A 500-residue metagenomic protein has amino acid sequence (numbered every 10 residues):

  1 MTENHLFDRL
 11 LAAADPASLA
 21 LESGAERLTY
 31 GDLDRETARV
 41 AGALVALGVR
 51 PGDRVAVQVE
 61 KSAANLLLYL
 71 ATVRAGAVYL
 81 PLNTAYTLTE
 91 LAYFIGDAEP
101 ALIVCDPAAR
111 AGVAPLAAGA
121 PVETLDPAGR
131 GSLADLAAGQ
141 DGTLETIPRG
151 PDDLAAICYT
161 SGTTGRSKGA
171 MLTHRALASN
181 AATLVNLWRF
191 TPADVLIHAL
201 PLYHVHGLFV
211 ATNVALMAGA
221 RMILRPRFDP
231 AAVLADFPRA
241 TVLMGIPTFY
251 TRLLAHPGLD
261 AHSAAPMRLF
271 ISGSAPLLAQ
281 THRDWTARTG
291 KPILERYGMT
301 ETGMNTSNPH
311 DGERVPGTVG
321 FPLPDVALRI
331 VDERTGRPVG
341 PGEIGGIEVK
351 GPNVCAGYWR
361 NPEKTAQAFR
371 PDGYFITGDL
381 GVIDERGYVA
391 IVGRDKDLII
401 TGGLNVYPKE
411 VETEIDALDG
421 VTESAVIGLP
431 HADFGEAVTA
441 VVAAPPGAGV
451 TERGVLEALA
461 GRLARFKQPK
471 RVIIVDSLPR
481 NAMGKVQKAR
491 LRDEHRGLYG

Functional and structural regions predicted by a protein language model:
M1-L47, P51, R453, E457 (+1 more regions): N-lobe entry segment of adenylate-forming
E26, A43-T89, N405: Conserved AMP-binding/adenylate-forming
T29-G31, A155-S179: Conserved AMP-binding A3 loop
Y86, I103, A235, G298 (+7 more regions): AMP-binding/adenylate-forming catalytic core of the ANL superfamily
A108-P151, H256-P257: ANL superfamily adenylate-forming
Q140-Y159, R166, R189-V195: Conserved pre-ATP/AMP-binding loop-to-beta segment of ANL
A178-V195, Y203-V242, H256-G258: Conserved AMP-binding/adenylation subdomain of ANL enzymes
A240-G245, L254-R314, A327: Gly/Ser/Thr-rich phosphate-binding loop
